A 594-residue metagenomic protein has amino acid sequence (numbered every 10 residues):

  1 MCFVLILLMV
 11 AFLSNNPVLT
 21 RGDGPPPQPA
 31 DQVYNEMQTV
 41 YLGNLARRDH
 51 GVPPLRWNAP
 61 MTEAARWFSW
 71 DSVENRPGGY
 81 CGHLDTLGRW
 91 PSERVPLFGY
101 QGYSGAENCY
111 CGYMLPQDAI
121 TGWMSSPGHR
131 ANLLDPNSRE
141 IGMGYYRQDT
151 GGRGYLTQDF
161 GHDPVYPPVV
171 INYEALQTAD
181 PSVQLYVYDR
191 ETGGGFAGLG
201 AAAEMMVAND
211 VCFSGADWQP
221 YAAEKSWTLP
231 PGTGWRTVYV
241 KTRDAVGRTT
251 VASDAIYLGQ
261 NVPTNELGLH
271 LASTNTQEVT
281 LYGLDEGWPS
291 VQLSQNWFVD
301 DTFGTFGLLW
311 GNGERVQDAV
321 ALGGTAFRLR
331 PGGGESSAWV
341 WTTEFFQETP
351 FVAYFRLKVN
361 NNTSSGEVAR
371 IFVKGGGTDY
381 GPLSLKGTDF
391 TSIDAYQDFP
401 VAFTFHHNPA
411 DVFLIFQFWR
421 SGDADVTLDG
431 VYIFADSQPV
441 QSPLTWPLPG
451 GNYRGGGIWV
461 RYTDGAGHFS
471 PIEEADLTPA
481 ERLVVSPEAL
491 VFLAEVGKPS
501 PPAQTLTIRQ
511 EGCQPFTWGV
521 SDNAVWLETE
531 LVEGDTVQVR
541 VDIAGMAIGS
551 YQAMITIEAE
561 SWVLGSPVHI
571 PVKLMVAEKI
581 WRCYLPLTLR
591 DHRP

Functional and structural regions predicted by a protein language model:
V18-Y188, A197: Functional surface patches built around histidine and acidic residues
E36, D285-W288, Q292-A319, C583-T588: Extracellular carbohydrate-recognition regions
Y166-Q295, P439-P479: Low-complexity, disordered linker/stalk regions enriched in Pro/Thr/Ser/Gly
T242, F418, Y462, I557-A559: Conserved structural position at the C-terminal beta-strand of extracellular beta-sandwich adhesion modules
R315-S336: Short carbohydrate-recognition loop motifs
G377-D411: Extracellular carbohydrate recognition and processing domains and analogous Trp-centered ligand-binding platforms
I415-D423: Short beta-strand-plus-loop segments that form exposed binding edges in beta-rich domains
P479-R582, D591: Feature for long, exposed domains in two main contexts
